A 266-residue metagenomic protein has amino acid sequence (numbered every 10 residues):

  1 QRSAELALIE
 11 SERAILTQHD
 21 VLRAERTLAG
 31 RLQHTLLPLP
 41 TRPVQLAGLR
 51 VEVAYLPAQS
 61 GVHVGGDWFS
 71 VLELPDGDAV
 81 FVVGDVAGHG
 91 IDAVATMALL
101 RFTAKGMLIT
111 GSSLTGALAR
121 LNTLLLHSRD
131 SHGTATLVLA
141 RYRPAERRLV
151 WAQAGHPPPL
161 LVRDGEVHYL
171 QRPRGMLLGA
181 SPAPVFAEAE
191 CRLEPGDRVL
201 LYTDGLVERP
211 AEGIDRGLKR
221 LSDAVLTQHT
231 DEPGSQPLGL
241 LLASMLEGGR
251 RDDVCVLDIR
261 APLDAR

Functional and structural regions predicted by a protein language model:
Q1-L22: Amphipathic coiled-coil signal-coupling helices
Q1-R2, I9, G90-I91, A95 (+1 more regions): Charged alpha-helical signal-transmission linkers that cap and connect PAS-family sensory domains
L16-V199, G239-A243, G248-R266: … and, occasionally, acidic/histidine-rich disordered N-termini of signaling adaptors
R101-I109, V207, S222-H229: Short amphipathic alpha-helical signal-transduction/dimerization elements
L161-D164, P210-I214: Cytochrome P450 core scaffold surrounding the K-helix E-X-X-R motif and the conserved "meander" helix-loop region
E194-P195, L200, R216-L226: Divalent-cation-assisted or electrostatically stabilized phosphate/pyrophosphate-binding catalytic cores
D204: Conserved catalytic-loop aspartate of Hanks-type protein kinases
K219-S244: C-terminal structured "cap/appendage" subdomains that terminate the fold
